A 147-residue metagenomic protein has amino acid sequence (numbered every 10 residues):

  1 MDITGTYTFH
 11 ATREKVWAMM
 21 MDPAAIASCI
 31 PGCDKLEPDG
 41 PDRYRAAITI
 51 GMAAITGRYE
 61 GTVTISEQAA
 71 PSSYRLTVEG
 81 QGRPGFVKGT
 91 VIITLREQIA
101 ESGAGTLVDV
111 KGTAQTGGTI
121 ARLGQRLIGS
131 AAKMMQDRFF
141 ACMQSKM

Functional and structural regions predicted by a protein language model:
M1-G51, A100: Hydrophobic ligand-binding cavity/cleft-lining segments
D2-T6, R43-R45, R58-E60, S73 (+2 more regions): Intrinsic-disorder/low-complexity, polar/charged segments enriched in Ser/Thr/Lys/Arg/Asp/Glu/Gln
G5-Y7, D34, E60-E67, V78 (+1 more regions): Hydrophobic/aromatic beta-strand elements that line small-molecule binding cavities or substrate pockets in beta-rich
T12-A18, L127, A131, M135: Short amphipathic alpha-helical segments
S28-C29, R58, F86-K88: Short solvent-exposed loop/turn micro-motifs enriched in small/polar/acidic residues
E37-G82, R138: Glycine-rich portal/gate segments that line the openings of hydrophobic small-molecule binding cavities
R75, E79-S130: Beta-strand/loop substructures that line and gate deep hydrophobic ligand-binding cavities in soluble
A141-M147: Short, highly charged C-terminal tails/helix-capping segments
